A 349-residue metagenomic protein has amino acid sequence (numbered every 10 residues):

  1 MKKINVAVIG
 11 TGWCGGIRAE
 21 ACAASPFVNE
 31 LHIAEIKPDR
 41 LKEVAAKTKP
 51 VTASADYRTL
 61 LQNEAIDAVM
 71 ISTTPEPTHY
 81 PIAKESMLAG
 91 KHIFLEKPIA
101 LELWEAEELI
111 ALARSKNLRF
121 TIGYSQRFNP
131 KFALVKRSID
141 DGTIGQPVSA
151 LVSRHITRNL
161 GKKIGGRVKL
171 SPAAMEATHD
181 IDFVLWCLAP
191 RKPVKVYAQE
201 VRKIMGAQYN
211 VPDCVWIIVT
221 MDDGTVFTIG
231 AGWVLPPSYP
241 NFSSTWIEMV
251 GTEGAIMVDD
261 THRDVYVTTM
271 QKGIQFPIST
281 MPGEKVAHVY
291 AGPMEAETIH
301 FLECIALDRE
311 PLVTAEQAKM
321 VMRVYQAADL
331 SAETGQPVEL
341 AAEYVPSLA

Functional and structural regions predicted by a protein language model:
M1-T48, S72, V184: N-terminal Rossmann-like dinucleotide-binding module
K3, V8, V28, A68-M70 (+2 more regions): C-terminal helix-rich "cap/oligomerization" subdomain common to oxidoreductases
P50-Y57: Conserved SAM-binding strand-loop segment of SAM-dependent methyltransferases
A68, P75, Y80-R127, G142: Beta-strand-loop-alpha-helix segment that lines the small-molecule cofactor/substrate pocket of alpha/beta enzymes
S72-T73, R154: Glycine-rich, N-terminal phosphate-binding loop of Rossmann-like dinucleotide-binding domains
P130-R158: Rossmann-like NAD(P)H-binding beta-loop-alpha module
L160-S244, E316: Rossmann-like dinucleotide-binding domain that binds NAD(P)(H)
A207, D222-A296: NAD(P)-dinucleotide binding in Rossmann-like oxidoreductases
